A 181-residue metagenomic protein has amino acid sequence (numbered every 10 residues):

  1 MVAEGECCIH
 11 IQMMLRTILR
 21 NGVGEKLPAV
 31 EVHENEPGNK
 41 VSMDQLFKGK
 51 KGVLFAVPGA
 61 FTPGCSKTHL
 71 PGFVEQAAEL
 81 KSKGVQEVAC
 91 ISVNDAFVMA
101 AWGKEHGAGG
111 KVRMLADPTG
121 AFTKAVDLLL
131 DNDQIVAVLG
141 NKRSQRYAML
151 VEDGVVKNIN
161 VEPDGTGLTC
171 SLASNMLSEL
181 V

Functional and structural regions predicted by a protein language model:
V2-V181: Chalcogenol-based redox active-site neighborhoods
